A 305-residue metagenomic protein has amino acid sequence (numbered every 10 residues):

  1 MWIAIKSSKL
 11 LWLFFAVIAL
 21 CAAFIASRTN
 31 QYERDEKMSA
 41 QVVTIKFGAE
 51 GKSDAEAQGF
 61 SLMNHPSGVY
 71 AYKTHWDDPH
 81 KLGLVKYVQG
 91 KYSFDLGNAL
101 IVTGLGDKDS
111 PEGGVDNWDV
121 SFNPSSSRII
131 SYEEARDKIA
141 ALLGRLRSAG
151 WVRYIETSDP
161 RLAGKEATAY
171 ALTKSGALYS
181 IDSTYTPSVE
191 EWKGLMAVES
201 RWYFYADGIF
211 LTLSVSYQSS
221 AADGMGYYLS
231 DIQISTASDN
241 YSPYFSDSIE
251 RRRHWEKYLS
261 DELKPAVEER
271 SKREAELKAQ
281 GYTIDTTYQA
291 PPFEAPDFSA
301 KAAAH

Functional and structural regions predicted by a protein language model:
M1-I18, F24: N-terminal Sec-pathway targeting helices
S8-K9, N30, G281: Short, flexible coil/linker elements and helix-boundary hinge sites characteristic of intrinsically disordered
A23-A141, Y154, D159-T173, F293 (+1 more regions): Short helix/turn-capping signatures at newly exposed starts of structured segments
L105-D182, L195, G224-L263: Long, charged/polar, surface-exposed segments that mediate recognition or autoinhibition
V189-E190, E199: Long, contiguous regulatory modules within eukaryotic nuclear regulatory proteins
G194, Y205-A206: IQ-motif-like calmodulin-binding regions
V198-S200, I209-S220: Extended amphipathic alpha-helical interaction segments
S235-H305: A cross-kingdom marker for long, charged
